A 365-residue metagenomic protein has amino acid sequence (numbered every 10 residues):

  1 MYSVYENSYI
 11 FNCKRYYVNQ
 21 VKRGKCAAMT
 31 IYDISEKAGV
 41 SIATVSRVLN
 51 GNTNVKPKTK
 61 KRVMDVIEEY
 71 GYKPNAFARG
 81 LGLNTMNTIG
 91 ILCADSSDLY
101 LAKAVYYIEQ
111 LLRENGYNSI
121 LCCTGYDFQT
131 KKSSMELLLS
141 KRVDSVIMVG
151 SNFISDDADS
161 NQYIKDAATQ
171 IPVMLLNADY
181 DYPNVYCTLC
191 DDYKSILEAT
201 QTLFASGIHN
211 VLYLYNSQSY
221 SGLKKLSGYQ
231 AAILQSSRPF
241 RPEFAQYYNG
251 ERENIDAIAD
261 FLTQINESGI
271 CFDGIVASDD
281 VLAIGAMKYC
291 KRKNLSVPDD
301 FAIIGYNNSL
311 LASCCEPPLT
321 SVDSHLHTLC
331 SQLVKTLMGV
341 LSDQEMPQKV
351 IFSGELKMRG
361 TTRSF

Functional and structural regions predicted by a protein language model:
M1-C26, N84-Q201, E267: Alpha-helical recognition/docking segments in bacterial nutrient-uptake and carbohydrate-utilization systems
M1-M86: N-terminal helix-turn-helix DNA-binding module of bacterial transcription factors
L112-C123, Y213, Q230-D256: Short beta-strand elements in bilobed, periplasmic/extracellular small-molecule ligand-binding domains
N184-Y213, A231, N254-T263, A283 (+1 more regions): Hydrophobic alpha-helical segments within soluble ligand-binding/sensing domains
D192, G222, D279-D280: Helix N-cap/beta->alpha junction signal
L197-P239, E243, Q348-T362: An alpha-beta-alpha
L262-F365: Flexible loop/turn connectors
